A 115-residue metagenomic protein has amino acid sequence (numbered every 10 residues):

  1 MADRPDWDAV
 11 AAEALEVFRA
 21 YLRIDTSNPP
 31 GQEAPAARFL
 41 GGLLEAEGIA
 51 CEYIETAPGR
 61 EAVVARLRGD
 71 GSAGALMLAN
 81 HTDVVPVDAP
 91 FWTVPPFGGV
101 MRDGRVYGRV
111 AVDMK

Functional and structural regions predicted by a protein language model:
A2-M114: Acidic/His- and Gly-rich active-site-bordering loop/insert found across diverse amide/peptide-bond hydrolases
